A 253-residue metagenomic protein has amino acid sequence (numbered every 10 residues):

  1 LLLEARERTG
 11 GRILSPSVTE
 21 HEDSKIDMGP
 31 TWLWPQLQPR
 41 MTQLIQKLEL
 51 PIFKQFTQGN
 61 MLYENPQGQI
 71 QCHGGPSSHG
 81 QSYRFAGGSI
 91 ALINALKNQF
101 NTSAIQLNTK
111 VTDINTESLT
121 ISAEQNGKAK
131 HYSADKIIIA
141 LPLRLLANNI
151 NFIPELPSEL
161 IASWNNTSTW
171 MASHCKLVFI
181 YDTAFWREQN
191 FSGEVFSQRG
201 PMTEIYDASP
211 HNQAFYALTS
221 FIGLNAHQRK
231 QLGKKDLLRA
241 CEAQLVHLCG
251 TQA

Functional and structural regions predicted by a protein language model:
L1-A253: FAD-dinucleotide binding site
